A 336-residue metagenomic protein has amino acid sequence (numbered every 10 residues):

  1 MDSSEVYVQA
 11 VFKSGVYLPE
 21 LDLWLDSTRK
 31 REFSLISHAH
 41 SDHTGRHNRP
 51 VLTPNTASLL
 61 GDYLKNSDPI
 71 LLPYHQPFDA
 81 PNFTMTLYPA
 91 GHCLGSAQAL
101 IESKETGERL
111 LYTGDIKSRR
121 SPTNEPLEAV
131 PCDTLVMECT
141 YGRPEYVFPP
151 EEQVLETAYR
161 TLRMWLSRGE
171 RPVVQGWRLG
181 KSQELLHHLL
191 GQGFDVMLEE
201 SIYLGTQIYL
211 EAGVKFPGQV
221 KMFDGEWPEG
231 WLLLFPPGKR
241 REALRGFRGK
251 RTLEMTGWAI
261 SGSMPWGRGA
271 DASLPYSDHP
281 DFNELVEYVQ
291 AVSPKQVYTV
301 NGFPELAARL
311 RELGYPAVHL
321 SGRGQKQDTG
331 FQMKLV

Functional and structural regions predicted by a protein language model:
D2-F33, A39-V173, G180: His/Asp/Glu-rich metal-coordinating catalytic cores of metallo-dependent phosphodiesterases/hydrolases acting on
S3, G191, G213-V214, Q219-V336: C-terminal regulatory/interaction regions
A39, C93, G114-S118, C139-Y141 (+7 more regions): Active-site metal-binding loops of divalent metal-dependent hydrolases
T44, S96, R120-S121, S182-L186 (+3 more regions): Short, well-ordered alpha-helical microsegments
R49-A57, V136, D195-G205, E254 (+1 more regions): Short internal beta-strands
G61-Y63, A80-M85, S121-T123, E145-V147 (+3 more regions): Short, charged, surface-exposed secondary-structure boundary motifs
A90-T106, I116, R120-S121, T134 (+5 more regions): Active-site-proximal loop/helix segment associated with metal-binding centers of metalloenzymes
E128-A129, R143-E226, Q296-V336: Binuclear metal-ion centers of metallo-dependent hydrolases, dominated by the metallo-beta-lactamase
